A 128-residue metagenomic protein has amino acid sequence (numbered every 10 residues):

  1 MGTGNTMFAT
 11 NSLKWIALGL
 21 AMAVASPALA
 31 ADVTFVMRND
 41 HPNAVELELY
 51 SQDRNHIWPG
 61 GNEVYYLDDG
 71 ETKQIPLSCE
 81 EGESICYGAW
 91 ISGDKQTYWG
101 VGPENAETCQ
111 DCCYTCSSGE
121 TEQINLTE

Functional and structural regions predicted by a protein language model:
G4-I16: Bacterial N-terminal signal peptides that target proteins for export
W15-A23: Bacterial N-terminal signal peptides
G19, G88-A89: Small side chains
P27-E80, A89-E128: Intrinsically disordered, low-complexity segments enriched in small/polar residues
G82-S84: Extracellular Ig-like/FN3 beta-sandwich strand-entry sites
